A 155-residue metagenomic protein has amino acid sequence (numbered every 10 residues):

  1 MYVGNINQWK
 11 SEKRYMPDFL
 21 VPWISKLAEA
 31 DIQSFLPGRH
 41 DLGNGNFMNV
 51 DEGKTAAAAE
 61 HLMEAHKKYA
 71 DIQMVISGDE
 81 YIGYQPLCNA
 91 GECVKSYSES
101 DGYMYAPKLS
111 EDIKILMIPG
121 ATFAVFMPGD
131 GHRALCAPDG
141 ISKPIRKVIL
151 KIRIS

Functional and structural regions predicted by a protein language model:
M1-N49, L62: A short, N-terminal "cap"/entry segment at the start of jelly-roll beta-barrel domains of the cupin/DSBH fold
G43, A59-D71, C88-S96, S110-E111 (+1 more regions): A short beta-loop-beta micro-motif enriched in histidine and acidic residues
M48-H66, I76-G91, P128: Conserved short histidine dyad/triad with adjacent acidic residue
V50-K68, S98-D112, R133: Short acidic (Asp/Glu) patches
E52, P128-D130, C136, K151-I154: Short, structured patches in soluble enzyme cores that scaffold and shape functional sites
K67-E80, P86-C88, S96-P107, K151: Short, conserved beta-strand element in jelly-roll/cupin
L116-A137: Conserved metal-binding segment of the jelly-roll/cupin
F123-V125, I141-S155: A short hydrophobic beta-strand segment most commonly corresponding to one strand of the jelly-roll/cupin
